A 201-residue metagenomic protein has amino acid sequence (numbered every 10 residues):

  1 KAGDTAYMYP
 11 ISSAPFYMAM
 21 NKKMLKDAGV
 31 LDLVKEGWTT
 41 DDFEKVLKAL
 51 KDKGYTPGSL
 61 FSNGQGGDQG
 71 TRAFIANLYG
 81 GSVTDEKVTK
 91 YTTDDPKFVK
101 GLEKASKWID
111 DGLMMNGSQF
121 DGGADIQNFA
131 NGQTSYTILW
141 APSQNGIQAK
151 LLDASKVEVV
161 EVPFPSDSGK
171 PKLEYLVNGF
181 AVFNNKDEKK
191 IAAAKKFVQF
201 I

Functional and structural regions predicted by a protein language model:
K1-T5, F16, D27, F43-K45 (+6 more regions): Extracytoplasmic/periplasmic mature domains of Sec-exported, cell-envelope-associated bacterial proteins
A2-G67, G81-Q119, N185-A192, K196: Helix-loop-helix "hinge/cap" segment bordering the ligand-binding cleft or interdomain interface
A28, D111, K150-I201: Extracytoplasmic/periplasmic substrate-recognition and gating elements
L60-F61, I138-L139, E161: Short beta-strand segments
G66-G70, N145-I147: Short catalytic/ligand-binding loop motif for oxyanion handling, primarily in non-cytosolic enzymes, centered on
G67, G132, D167: Carbohydrate-binding/catalytic loop surfaces
Q69-I75, K170-E174: Short aromatic-enriched loop/helix-cap "lid" or pocket-rim segments at secondary-structure transitions that line
D94-D153, A181, A193-F200: Ligand-binding pocket segment of bilobal, Venus flytrap-like solute-binding proteins
